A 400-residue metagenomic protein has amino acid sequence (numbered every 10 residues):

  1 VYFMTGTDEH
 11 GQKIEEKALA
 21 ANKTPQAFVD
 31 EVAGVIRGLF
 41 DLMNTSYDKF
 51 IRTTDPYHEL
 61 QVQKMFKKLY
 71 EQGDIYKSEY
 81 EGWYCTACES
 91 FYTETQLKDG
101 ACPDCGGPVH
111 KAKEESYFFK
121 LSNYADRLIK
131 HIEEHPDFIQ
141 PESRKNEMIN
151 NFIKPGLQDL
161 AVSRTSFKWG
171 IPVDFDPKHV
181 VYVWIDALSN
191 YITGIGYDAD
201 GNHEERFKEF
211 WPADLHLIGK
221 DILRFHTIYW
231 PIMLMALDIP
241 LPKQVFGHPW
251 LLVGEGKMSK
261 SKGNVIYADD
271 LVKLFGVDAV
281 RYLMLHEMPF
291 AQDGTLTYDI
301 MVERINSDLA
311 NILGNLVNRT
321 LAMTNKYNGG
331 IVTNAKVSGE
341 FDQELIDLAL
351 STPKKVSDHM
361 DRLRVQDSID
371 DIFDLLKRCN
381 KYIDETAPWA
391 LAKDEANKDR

Functional and structural regions predicted by a protein language model:
V1-I139: N-terminal, positively charged nucleic-acid-binding surface of large information/translation enzymes
V1-T5, R52, Y57-Q61, A112-K326 (+1 more regions): Structured secondary-structure scaffolds
H10, N264, G294, L348-T352: N-terminal alpha-helical segment
H10, W83-C88, P249-L251, I300 (+2 more regions): A glycine-rich phosphate-binding loop feature that marks nucleotide/adenosyl-phosphate handling sites
H10-I14, G254, Q292-D293, L313 (+1 more regions): Short acidic/His/Gly/Ser-rich catalytic and metal-binding motifs that mark active-site loops of diverse hydrolases
L39, M65-K68, Q72, H131 (+7 more regions): Short alpha-helical functional segments enriched in proximate histidine and acidic residues
K77, I300-S338, L345-R400: Helix-rich, typically C-terminal accessory recognition domains appended to large enzymatic cores
D99-G100, E134-P136, D176, A199-F210 (+2 more regions): Short, glycine- and charge-enriched coil/turn segments that flank and shape catalytic ligand pockets
